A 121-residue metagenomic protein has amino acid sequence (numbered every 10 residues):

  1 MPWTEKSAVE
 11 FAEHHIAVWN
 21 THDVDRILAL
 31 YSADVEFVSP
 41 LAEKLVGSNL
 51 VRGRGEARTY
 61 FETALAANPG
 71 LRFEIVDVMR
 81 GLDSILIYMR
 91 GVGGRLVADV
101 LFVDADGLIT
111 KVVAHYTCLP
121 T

Functional and structural regions predicted by a protein language model:
M1-A29, A33, T121: Short, low-complexity N-terminal intrinsically disordered segments enriched in polar/charged residues
P2-T4, E62-T121: A beta-strand edge to alpha-helix "cap/lid" segment located at domain peripheries
E5, V24-R26, L30-V78: A solvent-exposed, acidic/Ser-Thr-rich amphipathic alpha-helical stretch
F11, D23, Y60-F61, V97: Hydrophobic alpha-helical segments typical of transmembrane helices and their membrane-interface/capping positions
